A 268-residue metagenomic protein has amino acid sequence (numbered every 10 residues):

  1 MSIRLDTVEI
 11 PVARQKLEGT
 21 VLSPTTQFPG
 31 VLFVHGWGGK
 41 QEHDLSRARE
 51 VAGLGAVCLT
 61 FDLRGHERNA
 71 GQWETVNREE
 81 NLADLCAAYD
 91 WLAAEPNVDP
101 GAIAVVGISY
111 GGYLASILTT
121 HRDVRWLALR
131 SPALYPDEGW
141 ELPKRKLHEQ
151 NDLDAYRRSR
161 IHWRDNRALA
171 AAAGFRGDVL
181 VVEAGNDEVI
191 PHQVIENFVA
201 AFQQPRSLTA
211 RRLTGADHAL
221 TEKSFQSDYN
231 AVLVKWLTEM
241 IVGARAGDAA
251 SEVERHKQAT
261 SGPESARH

Functional and structural regions predicted by a protein language model:
M1-T26: N-terminal cap/lid segment of alpha/beta-hydrolase-fold proteins
W37-E50, L63, Q193-V194: The serine-hydrolase catalytic nucleophile loop
G38, H66-P96: Catalytic nucleophile-loop/oxyanion-hole region of alpha/beta-hydrolase and closely related hydrolase-like folds
E50-G71: Conserved alpha/beta-hydrolase
I117-I161: Hydrolase active-site cap/lid region
F175, V181-E183, D187: Short beta-strand/loop motif that positions the catalytic acidic residue of the alpha/beta-hydrolase fold
G177, P191-A201: Short alpha-helix in the alpha/beta-hydrolase fold that links the catalytic acid
N186-I190, A219: Acidic catalytic loop of the alpha/beta-hydrolase fold
